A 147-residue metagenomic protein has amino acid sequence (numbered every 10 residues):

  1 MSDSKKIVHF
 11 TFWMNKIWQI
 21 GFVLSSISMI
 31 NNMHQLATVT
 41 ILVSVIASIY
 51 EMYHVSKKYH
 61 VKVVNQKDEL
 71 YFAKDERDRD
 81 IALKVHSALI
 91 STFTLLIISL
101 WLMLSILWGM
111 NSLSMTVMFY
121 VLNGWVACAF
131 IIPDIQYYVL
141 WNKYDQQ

Functional and structural regions predicted by a protein language model:
M1-I27, F130-Q147: Cytosolic-side membrane-entry/anchor segment at the start of a transmembrane helix
K5-F12, N31-I41, D80, K84-S87 (+2 more regions): Membrane-water interface of alpha-helical transmembrane segments
V23-S44, I90-N111: Alpha-helical transmembrane segments and their membrane-interface junctions in multi-pass membrane proteins
I27-H34, S56-H60, G109-L113, W141-Q146: Transmembrane helix-loop junctions in multipass membrane proteins, especially transporters and channels
H34-E51, V121-C128: Alpha-helical transmembrane segments
I49-K67, Q136-Y137: Membrane-water interface of transmembrane alpha-helices
D68-H86: Short membrane-interface loop/juxtamembrane segments of multi-pass integral membrane proteins
I106-Q147: C-terminal membrane-adjacent module
